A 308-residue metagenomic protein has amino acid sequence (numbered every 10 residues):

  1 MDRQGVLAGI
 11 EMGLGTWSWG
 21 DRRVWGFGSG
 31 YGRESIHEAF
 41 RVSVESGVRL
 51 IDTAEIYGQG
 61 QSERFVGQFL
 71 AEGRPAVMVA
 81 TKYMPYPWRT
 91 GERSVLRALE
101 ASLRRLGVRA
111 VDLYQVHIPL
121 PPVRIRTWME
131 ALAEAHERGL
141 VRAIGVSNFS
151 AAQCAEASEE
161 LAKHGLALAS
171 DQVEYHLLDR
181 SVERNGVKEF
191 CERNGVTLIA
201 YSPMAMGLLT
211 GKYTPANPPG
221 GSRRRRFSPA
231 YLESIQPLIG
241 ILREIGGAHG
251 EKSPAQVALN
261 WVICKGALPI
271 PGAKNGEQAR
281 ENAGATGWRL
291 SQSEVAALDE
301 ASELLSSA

Functional and structural regions predicted by a protein language model:
M1-V77, S307: N-terminal binding-site loop/beta-alpha segment at the start of enzyme catalytic domains that lines or forms
Q4-V6, E45, G67-P75, E100-G107 (+2 more regions): Acidic (Asp/Glu)-rich catalytic clusters
D21-E34, Y83-R93, H117-V123: Active-site mouth loops of central-metabolism enzymes
G28-S43, G91-L106, C154-S158: Short, acidic/polar
L50, A110-L113, R142-A143, S170: Residues at the N-termini of beta-strands
A76-W88, Y114-V116, Q172-H176: A short, structured active-site edge motif that brings together acidic residues
L106-P122: Active-site groove signature of glycoside hydrolases
P119, V123-A308: Beta/alpha (TIM)-barrel catalytic core signal, keyed to glycine-rich beta->alpha loops juxtaposed to Asp/Glu that bind
